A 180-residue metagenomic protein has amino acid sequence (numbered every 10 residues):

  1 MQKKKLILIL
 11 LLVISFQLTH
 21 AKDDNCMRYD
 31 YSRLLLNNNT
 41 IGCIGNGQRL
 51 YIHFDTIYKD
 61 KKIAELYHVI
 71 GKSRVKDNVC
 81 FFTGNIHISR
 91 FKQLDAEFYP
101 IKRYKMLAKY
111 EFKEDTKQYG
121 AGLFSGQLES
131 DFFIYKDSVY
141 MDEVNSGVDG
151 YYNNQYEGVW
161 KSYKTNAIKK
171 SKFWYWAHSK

Functional and structural regions predicted by a protein language model:
M1-Q2: N-terminal secretory signal peptides that target proteins for export/translocation
K5-S15: Sec-dependent N-terminal signal peptides
T19-A21: Boundary at the C-terminal end of the N-terminal hydrophobic targeting segment
D23-K180: Central antiparallel beta-sheet cores of small beta-barrel/beta-sandwich binding domains
